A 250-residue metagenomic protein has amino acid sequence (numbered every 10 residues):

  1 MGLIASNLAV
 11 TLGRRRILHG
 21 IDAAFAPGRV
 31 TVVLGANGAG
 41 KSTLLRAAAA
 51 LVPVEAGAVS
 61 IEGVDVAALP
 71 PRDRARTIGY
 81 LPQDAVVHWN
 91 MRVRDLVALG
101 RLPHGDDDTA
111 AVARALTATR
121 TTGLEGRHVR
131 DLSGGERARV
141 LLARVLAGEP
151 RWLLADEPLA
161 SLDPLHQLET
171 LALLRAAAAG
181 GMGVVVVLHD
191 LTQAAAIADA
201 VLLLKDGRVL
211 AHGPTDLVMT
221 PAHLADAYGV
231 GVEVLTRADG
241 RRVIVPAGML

Functional and structural regions predicted by a protein language model:
L34-A36: The feature captures the beta-strand-to-loop junction immediately N-terminal to the Walker
A49: Helix-to-loop junction immediately C-terminal to a conserved catalytic motif
G57-D65, R74: Conserved ABC transporter NBD signature motif
T109-L124: Conserved ABC ATPase "signature" region
H128-L132, E136: Conserved ABC ATPase signature
L153-E157: Catalytic Walker B motif of ABC-type/P-loop ATPase nucleotide-binding domains
D226-L250: ABC ATPase nucleotide-binding domains
